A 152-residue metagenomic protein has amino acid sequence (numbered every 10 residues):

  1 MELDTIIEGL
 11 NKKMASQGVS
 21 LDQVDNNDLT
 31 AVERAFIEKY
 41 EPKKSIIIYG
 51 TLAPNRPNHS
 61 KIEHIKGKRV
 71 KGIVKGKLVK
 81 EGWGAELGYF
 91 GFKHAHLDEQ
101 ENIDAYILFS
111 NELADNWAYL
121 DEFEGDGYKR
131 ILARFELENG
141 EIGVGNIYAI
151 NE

Functional and structural regions predicted by a protein language model:
M1-E152: Glycine-aromatic micro-motifs
